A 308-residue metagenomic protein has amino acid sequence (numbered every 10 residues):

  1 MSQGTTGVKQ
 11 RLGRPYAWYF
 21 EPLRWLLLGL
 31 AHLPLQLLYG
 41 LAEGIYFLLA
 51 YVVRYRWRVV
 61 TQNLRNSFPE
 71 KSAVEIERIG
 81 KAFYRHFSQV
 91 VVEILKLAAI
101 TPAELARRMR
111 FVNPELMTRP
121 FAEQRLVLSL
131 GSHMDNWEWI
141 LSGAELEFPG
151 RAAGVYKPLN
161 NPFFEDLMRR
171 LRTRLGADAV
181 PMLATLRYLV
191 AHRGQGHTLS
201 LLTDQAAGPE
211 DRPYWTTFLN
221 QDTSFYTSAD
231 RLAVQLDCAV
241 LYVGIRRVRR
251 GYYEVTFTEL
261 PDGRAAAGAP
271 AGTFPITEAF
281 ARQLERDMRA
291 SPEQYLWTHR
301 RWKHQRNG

Functional and structural regions predicted by a protein language model:
S2-G131, E165-R170, G176: Membrane-anchoring hydrophobic helices of lipid-metabolizing enzymes
S2-R14, L49, R78-K81, R119-F121 (+2 more regions): Non-catalytic C-terminal accessory region of glycerolipid acyltransferases and related lyso-lipid remodeling enzymes
L30-P34, N136-L141, A191-D204: Short, composition-biased local secondary-structure segments
R58, E138, E165-D166, R187 (+2 more regions): Residue-level marker for well-ordered alpha-helical positions
Q89, E123-A184, G208-T216: Catalytic core of membrane glycerolipid acyltransferases/transacylases, capturing the structured, soluble-facing
E104-M109, R174-V180, F218-N220, A266: Short, flexible loop segments at the rims of nucleotide/cofactor-binding pockets, characterized by
R107-R110, M134, N161, A179-M182 (+2 more regions): A conditional alpha-helix N-cap/helix-loop micro-motif detector
